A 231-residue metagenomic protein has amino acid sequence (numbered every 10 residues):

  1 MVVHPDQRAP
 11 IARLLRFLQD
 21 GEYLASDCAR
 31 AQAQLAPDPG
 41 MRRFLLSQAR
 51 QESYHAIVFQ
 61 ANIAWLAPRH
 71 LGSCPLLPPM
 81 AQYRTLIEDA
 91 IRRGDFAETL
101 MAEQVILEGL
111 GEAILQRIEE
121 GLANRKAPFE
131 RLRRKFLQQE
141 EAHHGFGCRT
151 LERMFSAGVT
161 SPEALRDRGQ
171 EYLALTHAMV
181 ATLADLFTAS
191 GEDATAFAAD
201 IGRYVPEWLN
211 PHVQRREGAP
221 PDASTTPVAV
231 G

Functional and structural regions predicted by a protein language model:
M1-G231: Non-heme di-metal
